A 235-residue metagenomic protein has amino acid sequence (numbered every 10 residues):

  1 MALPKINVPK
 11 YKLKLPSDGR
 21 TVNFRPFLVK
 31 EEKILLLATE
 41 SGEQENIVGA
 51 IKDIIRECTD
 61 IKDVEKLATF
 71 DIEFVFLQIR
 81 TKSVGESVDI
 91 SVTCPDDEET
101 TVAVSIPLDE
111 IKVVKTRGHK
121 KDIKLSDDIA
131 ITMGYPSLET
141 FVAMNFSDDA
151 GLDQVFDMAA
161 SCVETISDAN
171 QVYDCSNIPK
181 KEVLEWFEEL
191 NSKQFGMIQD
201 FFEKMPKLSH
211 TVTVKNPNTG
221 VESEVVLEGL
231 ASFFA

Functional and structural regions predicted by a protein language model:
M1-A235: Long C-terminal interaction/binding lobes of large macromolecular proteins
